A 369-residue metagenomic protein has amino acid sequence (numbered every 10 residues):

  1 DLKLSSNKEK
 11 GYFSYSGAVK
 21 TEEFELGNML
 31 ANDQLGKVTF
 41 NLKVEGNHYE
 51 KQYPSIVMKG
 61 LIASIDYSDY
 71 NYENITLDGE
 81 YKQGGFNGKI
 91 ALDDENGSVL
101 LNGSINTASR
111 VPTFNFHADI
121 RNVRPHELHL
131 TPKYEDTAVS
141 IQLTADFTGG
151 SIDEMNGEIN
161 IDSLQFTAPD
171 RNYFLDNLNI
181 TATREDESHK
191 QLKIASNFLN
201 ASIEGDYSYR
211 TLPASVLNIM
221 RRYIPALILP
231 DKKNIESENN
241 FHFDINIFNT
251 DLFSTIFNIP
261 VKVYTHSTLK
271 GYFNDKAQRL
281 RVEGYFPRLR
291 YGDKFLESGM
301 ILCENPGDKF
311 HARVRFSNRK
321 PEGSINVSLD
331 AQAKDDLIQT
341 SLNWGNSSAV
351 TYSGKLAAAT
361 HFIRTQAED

Functional and structural regions predicted by a protein language model:
D1-T144, T148-D369: Interface amphipathic segments
